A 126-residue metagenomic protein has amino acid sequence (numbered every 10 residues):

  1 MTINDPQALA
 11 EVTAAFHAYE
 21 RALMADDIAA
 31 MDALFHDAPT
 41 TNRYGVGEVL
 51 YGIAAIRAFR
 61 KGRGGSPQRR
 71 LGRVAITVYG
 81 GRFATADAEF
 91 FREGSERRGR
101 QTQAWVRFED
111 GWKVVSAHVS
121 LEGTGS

Functional and structural regions predicted by a protein language model:
M1-D37, G125-S126: Short, low-complexity N-terminal intrinsically disordered segments enriched in polar/charged residues
N4, E11, V46, A54-R98: Surface-exposed, charged secondary-structure patches
A15, D27-A30, F59-R60, G72 (+1 more regions): Hydrophobic alpha-helical segments typical of transmembrane helices and their membrane-interface/capping positions
Y19, M31-D32, G52, I56 (+2 more regions): Hydrophobic pocket/interface hotspot
F35-H36, F90-R92, H118-L121: Short beta-strand segments enriched in hydrophobic/aromatic residues within well-folded beta-rich domains
T85, R98-S126: Short beta-strand edge/turn micro-motifs at domain boundaries
